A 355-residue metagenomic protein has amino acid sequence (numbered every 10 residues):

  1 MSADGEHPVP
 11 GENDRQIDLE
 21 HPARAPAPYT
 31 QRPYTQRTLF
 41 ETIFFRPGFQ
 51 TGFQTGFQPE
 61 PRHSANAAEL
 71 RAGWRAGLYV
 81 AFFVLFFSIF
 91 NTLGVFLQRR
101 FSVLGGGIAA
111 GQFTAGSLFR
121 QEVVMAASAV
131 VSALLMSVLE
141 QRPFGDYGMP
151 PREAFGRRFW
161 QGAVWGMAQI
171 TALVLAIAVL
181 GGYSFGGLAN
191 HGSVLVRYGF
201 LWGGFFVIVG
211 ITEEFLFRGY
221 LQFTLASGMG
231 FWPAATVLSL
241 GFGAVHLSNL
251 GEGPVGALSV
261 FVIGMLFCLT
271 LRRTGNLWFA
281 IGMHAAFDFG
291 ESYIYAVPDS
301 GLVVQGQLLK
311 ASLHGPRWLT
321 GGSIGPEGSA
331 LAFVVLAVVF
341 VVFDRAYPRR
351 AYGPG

Functional and structural regions predicted by a protein language model:
M1-F144, G148, S292-G355: N-terminal, membrane-interfacial amphipathic/helix-forming hydrophobic leader that caps and precedes the first
E12, G94-R120, V138, R142-F215 (+2 more regions): Juxtamembrane helix-loop-helix connectors linking adjacent transmembrane helices in multi-pass membrane enzymes
N66, T212-V237, L269-N276: Membrane-interface helix/loop boundary segments of multi-pass membrane proteins
D146, P233, G256, W278-F279 (+1 more regions): Residue-level recognition of membrane-helix boundary sites in multi-pass small-molecule transporters
P150, Q161-G162, A234-L238, V255 (+1 more regions): Hydrophobic core positions of alpha-helical segments in small-molecule transporters and transporter systems
I170-T171, W202, F206, G230-L247 (+1 more regions): Small-polar-interrupted transmembrane alpha-helices in polytopic inner-membrane proteins
L188, V245-P254: Membrane-interface helix caps and helix-loop-helix hairpins in membrane proteins
